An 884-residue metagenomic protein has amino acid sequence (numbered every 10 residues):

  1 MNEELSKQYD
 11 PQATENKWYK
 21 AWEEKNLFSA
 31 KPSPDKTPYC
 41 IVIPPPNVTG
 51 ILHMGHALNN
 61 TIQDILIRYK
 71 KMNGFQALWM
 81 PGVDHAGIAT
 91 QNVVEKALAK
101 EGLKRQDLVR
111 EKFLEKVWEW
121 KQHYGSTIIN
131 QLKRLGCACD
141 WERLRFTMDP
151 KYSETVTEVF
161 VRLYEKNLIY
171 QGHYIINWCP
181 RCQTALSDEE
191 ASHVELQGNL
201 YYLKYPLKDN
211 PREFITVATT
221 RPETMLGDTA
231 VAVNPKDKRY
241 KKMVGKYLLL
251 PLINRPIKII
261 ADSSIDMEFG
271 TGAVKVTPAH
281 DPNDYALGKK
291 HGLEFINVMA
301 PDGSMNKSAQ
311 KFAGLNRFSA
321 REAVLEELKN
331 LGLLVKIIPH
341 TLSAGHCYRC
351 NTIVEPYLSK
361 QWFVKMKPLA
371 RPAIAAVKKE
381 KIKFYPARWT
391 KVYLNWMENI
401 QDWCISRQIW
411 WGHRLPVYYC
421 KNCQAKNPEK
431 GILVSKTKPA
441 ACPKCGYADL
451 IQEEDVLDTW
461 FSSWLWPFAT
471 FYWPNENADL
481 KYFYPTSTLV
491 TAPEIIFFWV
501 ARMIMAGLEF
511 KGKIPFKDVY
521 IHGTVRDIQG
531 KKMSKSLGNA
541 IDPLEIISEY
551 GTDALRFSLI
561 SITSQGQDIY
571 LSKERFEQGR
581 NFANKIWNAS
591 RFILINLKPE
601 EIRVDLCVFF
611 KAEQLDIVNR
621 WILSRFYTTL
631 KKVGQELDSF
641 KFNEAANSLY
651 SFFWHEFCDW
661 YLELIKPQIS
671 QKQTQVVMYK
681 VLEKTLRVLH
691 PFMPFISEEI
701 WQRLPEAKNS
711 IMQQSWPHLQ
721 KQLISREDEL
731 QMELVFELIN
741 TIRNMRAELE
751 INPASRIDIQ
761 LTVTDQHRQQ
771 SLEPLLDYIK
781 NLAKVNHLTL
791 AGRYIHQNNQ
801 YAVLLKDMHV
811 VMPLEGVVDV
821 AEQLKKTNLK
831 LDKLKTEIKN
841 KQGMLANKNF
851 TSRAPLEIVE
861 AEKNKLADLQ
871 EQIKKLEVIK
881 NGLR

Functional and structural regions predicted by a protein language model:
M1-M54, A77, V335, Y348 (+1 more regions): Non-catalytic terminal extensions that flank enzyme cores
E3, K17, A21-K25, E95-F214 (+13 more regions): Residue patterns forming the tRNA-binding/recognition surfaces of aminoacyl-tRNA synthetases and related DALR
S33-V94, V156, V217-T219, T224 (+5 more regions): N-terminal catalytic cores of NTP/NDP-binding nucleotidyl/phosphoryl-transfer enzymes
H56-L58, P282-L287, A501-F510, L649: Alpha-helical support elements that line or immediately flank enzyme active sites and cofactor-binding pockets
R68-Q76, A97-R110, N130, R134-C139 (+18 more regions): Secondary-structure transition/capping motifs at alpha-helix termini and the adjoining loop/turn into the next element
Y202, N395-F461, L465, E509-T552 (+1 more regions): Feature 926 captures the class I aminoacyl-tRNA synthetase adenylation module centered on the KMSKS loop
L203-Y205, K246-L252: Short conserved beta-strand and strand-loop elements enriched in small hydrophobics with frequent Asp/Gly
R255-I260, E454-Y484, H655, D659-L662: Active-site-adjacent "gating/activation" loops or surface patches in catalytic cores
